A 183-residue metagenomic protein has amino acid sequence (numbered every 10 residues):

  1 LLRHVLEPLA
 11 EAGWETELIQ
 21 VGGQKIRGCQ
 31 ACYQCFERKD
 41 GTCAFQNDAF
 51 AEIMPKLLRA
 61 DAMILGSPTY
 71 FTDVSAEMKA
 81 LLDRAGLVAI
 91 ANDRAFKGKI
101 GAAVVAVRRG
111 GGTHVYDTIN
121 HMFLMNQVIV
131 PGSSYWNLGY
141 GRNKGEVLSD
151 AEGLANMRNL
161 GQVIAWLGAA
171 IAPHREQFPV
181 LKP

Functional and structural regions predicted by a protein language model:
L1-A91, K144-P183: N-terminal beta1-alpha1-beta2 submodule of the flavodoxin-like/Rossmannoid cofactor-binding fold
Q20-R27, L124-G145: Mobile beta-alpha loop/short-helix "lid" or hinge segments that flank ligand
Q30, L65, K97, G101 (+1 more regions): Short glycine-rich loop/turn motifs that provide flexible caps or phosphate-binding loops at active sites
A76-E77, A91-N137, A151-N156: Short, glycine-/small-residue-rich phosphate/pyrophosphate-handling segment
